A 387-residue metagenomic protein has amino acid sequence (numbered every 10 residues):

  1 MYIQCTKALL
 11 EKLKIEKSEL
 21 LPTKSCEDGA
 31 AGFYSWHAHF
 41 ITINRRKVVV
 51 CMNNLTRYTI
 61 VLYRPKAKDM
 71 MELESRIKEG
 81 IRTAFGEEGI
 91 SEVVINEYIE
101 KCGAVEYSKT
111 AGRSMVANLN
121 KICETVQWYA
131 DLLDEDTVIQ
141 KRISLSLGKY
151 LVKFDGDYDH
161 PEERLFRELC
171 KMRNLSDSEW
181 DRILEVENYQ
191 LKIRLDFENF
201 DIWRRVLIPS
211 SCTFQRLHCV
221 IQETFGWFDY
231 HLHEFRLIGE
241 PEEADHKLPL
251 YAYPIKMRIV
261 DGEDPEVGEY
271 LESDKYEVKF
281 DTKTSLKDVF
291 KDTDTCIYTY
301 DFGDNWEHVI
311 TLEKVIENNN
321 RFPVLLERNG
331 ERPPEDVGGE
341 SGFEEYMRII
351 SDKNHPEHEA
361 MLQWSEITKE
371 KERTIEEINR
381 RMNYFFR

Functional and structural regions predicted by a protein language model:
M1-C26, G89-I183: Globin-like tetrapyrrole-binding proteins
K7-R45, C51, Y270-S273, F280: Short N-terminal edge-element motif at the start of the domain
S35-E72, R205-V206: A short, conserved beta-strand element enriched in hydrophobic/aromatic residues
P65-G80, E327-R332: Aromatic/acidic cage segments in peptide-binding pockets
L73-N96: Short, solvent-exposed cationic patches
D177-R387: Short linear regulatory motifs enriched in tryptophan with gly/pro/ser
